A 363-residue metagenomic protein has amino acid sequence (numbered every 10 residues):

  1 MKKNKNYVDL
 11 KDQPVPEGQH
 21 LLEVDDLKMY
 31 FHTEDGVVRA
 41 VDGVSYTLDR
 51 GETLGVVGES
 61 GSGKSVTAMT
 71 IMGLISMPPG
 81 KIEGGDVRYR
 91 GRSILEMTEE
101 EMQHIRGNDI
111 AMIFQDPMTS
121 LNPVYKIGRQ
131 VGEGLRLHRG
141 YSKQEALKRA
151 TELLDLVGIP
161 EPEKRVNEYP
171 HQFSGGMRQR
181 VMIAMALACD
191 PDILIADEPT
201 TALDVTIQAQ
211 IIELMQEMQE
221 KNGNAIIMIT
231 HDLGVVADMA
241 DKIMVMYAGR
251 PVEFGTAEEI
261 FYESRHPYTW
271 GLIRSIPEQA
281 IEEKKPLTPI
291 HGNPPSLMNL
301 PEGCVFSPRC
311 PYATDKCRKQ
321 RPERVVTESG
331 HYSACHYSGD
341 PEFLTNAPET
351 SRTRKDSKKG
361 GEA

Functional and structural regions predicted by a protein language model:
L10, P14-H20, P160-K164, T256-K358: Short catalytic/signature loops enriched in Gly
H32, D86-H104, S142, E213 (+1 more regions): ABC ATPase NBD Q-loop/coupling interface
E59, I195-P199, L203-K285: P-loop NTP-binding/switch modules centered on Walker-like glycine-rich loops
R90-S93, Q144-K164: Conserved ABC ATPase "signature" region
I94-A111, L137, E259-S264, P295-P301: ABC ATPase NBD coupling module
A188-D192: A short, proline-enriched helix->beta-strand linker immediately N-terminal to the Walker B motif in ABC-type P-loop
